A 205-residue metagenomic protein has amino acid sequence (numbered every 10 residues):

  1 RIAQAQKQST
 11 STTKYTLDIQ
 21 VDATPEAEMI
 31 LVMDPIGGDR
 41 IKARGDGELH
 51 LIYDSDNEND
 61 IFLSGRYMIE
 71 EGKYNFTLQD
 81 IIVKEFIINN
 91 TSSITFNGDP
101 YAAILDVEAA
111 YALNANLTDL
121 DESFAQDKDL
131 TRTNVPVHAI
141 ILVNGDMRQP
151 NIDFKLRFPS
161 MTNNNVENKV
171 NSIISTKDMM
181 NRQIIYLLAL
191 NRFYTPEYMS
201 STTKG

Functional and structural regions predicted by a protein language model:
R1-P196: Strand-loop-strand
S200-G205: Short, intrinsically disordered, charge-balanced linker/junction segments flanking boundaries in proteins
